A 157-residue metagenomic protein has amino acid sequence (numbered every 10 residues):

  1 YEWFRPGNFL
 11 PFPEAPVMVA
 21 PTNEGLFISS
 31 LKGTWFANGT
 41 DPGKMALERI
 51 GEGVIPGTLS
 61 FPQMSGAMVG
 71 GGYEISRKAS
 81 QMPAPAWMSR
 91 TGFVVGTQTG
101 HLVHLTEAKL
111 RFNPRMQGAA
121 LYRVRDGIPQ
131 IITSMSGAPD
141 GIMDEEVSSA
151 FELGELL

Functional and structural regions predicted by a protein language model:
Y1-E2, L26: Compact, aliphatic and Gly/Pro-tolerant "microcore" segments centered on a short helix or tight beta-hairpin and their
E2-F12: A short helix->beta-strand "capping" segment at the edge of beta-propeller domains
F12-L157: Beta-sheet-dominated scaffold domains
